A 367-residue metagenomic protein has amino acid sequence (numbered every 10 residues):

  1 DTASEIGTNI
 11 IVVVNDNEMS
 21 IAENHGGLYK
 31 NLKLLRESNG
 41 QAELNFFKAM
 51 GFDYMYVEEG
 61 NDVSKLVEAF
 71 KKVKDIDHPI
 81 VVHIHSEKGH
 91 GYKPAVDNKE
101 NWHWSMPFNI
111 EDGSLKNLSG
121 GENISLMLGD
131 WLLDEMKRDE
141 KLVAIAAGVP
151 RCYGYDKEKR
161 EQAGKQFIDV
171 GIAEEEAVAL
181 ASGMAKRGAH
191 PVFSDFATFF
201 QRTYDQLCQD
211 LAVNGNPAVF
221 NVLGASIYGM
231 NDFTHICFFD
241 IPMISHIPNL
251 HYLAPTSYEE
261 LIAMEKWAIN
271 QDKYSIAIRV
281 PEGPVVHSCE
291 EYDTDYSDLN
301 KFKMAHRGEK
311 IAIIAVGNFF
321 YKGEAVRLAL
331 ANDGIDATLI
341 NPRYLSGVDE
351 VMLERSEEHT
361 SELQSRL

Functional and structural regions predicted by a protein language model:
S4-N31, L35-E37, L44-F46, N214 (+1 more regions): Mobile "lid/hinge" segments at catalytic clefts and subdomain interfaces of large enzymes
G27-Q41, N101-P107, I241-P242: Acidic, Ser/Thr-rich peripheral helices and adjacent loops at domain boundaries
F52-A69, D75-I276, P284: Thiamine diphosphate
Y56, D62-D77, K273, R307-N341: Long hydrophobic segments that form regular secondary structure
R160, Q166-V170, A305, G317 (+1 more regions): Generic long, charged, amphipathic alpha-helical segments
P284-K303: Aromatic-enriched
E358-L367: Single conserved hydrophobic/aromatic residue that forms the stacking wall/gate of nucleotide- or nucleobase-binding
